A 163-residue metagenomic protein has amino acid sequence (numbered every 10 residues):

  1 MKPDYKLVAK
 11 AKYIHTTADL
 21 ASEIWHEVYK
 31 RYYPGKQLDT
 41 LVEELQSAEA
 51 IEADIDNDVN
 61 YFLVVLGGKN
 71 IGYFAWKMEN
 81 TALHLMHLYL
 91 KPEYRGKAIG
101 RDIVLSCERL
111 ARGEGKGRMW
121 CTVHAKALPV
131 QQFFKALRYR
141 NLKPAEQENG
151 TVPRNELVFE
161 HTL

Functional and structural regions predicted by a protein language model:
D4-I14, A18-E93, V104-S106, L110 (+3 more regions): Acetyl-CoA-dependent GNAT
L90, H124-A125: Short amphipathic helical patch at the helix-1/turn junction of helix-turn-helix
Y94, A98: Glycine-rich phosphate-binding loop
R101: Residues forming the Rossmann-fold NAD(P)(H) cofactor-binding site
W120-H124, K135-E156: Conserved catalytic-core motifs of GNAT/GCN5-like acyltransferases
V130: Helix-turn-helix
